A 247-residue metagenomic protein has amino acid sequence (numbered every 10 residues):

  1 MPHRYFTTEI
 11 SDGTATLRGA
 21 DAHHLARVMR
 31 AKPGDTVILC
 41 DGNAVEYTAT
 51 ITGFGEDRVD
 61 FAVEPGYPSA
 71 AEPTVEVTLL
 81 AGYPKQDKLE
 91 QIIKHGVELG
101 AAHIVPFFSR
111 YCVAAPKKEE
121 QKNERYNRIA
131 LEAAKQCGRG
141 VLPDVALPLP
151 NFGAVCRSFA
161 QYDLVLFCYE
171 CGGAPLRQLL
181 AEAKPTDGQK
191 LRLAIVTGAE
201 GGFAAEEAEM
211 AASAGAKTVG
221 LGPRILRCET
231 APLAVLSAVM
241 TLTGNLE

Functional and structural regions predicted by a protein language model:
M1-P68: N-terminal positively charged helical leader segments and presequences
A15-L17, T74-T78, K190-A194, A212-L221: Glycine/charged-rich beta-loop-alpha catalytic/anionic-binding loops adjacent to active sites
L25, L89-I92, E207: Hydrophobic side chains in well-ordered alpha-helices
G66, F108-C112, E200, P223-R224: Short, ordered loop/turn segments at secondary-structure junctions
A70-F167: RNA substrate-binding interface of SAM-dependent RNA methyltransferases
Y162-A208, A216-G220: Active-site/ligand-binding-proximal alpha/beta "capping" segment
A205-E247: Structured adenosyl-cofactor binding patch, chiefly the S-adenosyl-L-methionine
